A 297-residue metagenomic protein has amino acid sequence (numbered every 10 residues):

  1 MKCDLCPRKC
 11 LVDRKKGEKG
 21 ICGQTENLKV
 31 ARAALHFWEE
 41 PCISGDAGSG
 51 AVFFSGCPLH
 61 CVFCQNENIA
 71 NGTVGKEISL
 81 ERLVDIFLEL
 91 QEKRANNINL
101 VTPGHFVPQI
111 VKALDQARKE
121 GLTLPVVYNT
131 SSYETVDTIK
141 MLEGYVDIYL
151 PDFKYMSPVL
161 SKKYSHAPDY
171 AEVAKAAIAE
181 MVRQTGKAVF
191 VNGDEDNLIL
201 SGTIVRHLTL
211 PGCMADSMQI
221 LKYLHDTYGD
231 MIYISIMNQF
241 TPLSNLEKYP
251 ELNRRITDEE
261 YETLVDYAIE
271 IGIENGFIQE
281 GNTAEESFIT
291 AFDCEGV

Functional and structural regions predicted by a protein language model:
M1-K19, G186-V297: Auxiliary Fe-S-binding modules of radical SAM enzymes
Q24-G144, I148, S157-V159: Conserved Radical SAM active-site core
G50, I98, V126-Y128, Y149-P151 (+3 more regions): Hydrophobic faces of well-ordered beta-strands that scaffold small-molecule active sites in alpha/beta enzyme cores
F54, T102-G104, Y128-S132, F153 (+3 more regions): A cross-domain feature marking catalytic cores of carbohydrate-active enzymes and several ubiquitous metabolic/repair
A70, V107, S132-T135, F153-A171 (+3 more regions): Conserved radical SAM core fold
L114-P125, A176-Q184, D258-D266: Alpha-helix-loop-beta-strand connector modules within alpha/beta enzyme cores
E143-P158, M231-F240: Non-cysteine beta-strand/loop elements that form the S-adenosyl-L-methionine
K162-D196: Anionic-ligand binding region
